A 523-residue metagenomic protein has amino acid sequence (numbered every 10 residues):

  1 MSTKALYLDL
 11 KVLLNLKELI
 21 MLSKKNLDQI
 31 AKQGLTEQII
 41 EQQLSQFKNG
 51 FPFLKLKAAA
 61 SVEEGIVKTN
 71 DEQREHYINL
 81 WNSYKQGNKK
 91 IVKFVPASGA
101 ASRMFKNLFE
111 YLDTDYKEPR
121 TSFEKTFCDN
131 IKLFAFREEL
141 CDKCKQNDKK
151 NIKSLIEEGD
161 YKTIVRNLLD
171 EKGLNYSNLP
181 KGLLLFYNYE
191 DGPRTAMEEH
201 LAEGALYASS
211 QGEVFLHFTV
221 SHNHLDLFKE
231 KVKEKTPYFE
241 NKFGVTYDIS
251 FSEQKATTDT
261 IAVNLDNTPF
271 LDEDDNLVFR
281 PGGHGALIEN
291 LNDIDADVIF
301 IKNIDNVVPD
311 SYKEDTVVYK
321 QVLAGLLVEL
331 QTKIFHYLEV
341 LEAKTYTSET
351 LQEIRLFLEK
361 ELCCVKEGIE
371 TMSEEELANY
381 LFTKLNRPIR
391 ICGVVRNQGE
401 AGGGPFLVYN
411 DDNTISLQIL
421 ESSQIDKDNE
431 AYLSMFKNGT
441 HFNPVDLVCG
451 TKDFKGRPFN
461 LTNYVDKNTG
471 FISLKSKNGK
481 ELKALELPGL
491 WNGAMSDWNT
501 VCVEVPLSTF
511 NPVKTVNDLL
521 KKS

Functional and structural regions predicted by a protein language model:
M1-I20: N-terminal amphipathic/basic-hydrophobic helices that include classical n-h-c signal peptides and signal-anchor
L22-V62, E376, Y380-L385, R390-C392 (+4 more regions): Long, compositionally biased intrinsically disordered regions
I30, G34, N49, L56-Y84 (+5 more regions): Domain-scale recognition of functional cores that engage charged ligands
I156-E158, K172, D305, K320-E359 (+1 more regions): Conserved catalytic alpha/beta cores of large enzymes that bind or transform nucleotide phosphates and polynucleotides
I299, Y409-P444, D453, T469-S473: C-terminal, active-site-flanking charged/polar segments
